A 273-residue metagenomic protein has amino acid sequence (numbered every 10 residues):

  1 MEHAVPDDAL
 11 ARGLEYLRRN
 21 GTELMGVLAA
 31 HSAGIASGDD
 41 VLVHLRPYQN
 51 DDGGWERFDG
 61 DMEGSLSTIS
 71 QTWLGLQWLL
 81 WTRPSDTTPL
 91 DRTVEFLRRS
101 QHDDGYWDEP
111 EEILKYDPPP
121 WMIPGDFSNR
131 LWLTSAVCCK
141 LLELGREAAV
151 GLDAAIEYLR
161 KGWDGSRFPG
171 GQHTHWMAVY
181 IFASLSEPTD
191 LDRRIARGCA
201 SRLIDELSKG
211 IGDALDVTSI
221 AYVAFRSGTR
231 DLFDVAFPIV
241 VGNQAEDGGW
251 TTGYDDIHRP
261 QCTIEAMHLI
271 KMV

Functional and structural regions predicted by a protein language model:
M1-V273: Preference for long, amphipathic alpha-helical scaffolds in soluble/luminal domains and all-alpha bundles
